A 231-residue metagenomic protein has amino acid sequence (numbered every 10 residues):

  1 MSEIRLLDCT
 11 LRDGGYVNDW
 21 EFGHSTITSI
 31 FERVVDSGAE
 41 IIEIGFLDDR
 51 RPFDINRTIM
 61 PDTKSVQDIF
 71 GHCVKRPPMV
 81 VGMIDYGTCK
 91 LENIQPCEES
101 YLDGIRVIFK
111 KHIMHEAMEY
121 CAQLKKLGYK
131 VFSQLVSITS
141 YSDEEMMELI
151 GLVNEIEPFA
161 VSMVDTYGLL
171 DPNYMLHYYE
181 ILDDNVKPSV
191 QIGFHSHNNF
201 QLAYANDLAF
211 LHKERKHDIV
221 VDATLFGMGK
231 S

Functional and structural regions predicted by a protein language model:
M1-Y86: N-terminal capping/small domains of soluble enzymes
C9-T28, M79-K90, R106-K111, F132-E145 (+1 more regions): Active-site mouth loops of central-metabolism enzymes
G14, V34, I105, V161 (+1 more regions): Conserved, mostly hydrophobic/aromatic
V35-D36, V66-P77, E92-L102, M118-G128 (+3 more regions): Acidic (Asp/Glu)-rich catalytic clusters
E40-D68, R106-M114, M163-P172, F226-K230: Glycine-rich, proline-tolerant flexible connector loops at the mouths of alpha/beta enzymes
P52-G82, C121-Q134, L176-F194: Alpha-helix-loop-beta-strand connector modules within alpha/beta enzyme cores
K90-C97, Y141-V153, F200-R215: Catalytic cores of alpha/beta
A160, V164-S231: Catalytic alpha/beta core domains of metabolic enzymes, predominantly
